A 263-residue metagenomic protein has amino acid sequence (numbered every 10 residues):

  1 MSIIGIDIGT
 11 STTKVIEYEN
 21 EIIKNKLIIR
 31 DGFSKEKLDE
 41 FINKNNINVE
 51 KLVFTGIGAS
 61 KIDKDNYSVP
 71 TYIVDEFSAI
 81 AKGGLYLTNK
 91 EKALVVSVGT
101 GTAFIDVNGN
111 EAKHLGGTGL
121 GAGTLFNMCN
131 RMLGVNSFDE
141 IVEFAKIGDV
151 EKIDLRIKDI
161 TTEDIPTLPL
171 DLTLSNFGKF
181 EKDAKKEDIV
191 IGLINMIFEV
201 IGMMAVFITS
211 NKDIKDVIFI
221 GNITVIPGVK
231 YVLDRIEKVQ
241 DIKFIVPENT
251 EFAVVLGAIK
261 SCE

Functional and structural regions predicted by a protein language model:
M1-I22, E91-G109: Gly/Thr-rich phosphate-binding beta-strand-loop-beta motif of the actin/hexokinase/Hsp70
L27-R30, I42-E76, Y86, G109-H114: Short beta-strand-loop/turn "lid" adjacent to the catalytic site in phosphate-handling enzymes
I28-G32, D75-A81, G117-L125, E248-T250: Short, acidic/turn-prone active-site loops that include or flank metal/cofactor- and phosphate-binding residues
L52-I62, F207-I236: Glycine-rich phosphate-binding loops at beta-strand->alpha-helix junctions
S68-V96, T100-E111, L256-C262: Conserved phosphate-binding catalytic cores of ATP/NTP-utilizing and phosphoryl-transfer enzymes
A81-L87, L125-L133, S137, K238-E263: Glycine-rich phosphate-binding/hydrolytic loop that grips phosphoryl groups
N110-P166: Glycine-rich phosphate-binding loop plus the immediately following alpha-helix
P166-V217: Adenine-nucleotide phosphate-binding core of ATP-dependent small-molecule kinases
